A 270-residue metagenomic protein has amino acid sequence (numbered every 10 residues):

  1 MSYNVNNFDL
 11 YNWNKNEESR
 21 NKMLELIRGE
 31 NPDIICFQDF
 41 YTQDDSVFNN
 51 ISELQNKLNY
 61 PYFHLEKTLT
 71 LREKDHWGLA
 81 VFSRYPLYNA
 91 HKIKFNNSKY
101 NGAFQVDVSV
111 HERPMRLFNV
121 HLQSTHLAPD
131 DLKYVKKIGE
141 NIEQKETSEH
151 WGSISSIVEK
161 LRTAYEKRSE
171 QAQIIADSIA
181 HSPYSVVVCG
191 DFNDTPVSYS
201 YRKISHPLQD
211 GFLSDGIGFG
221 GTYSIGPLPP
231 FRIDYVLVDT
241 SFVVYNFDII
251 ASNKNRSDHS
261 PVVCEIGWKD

Functional and structural regions predicted by a protein language model:
M1, S83-N89, K99-Q144, S148-E149 (+2 more regions): Beta-strand-turn-beta hairpins that frame and shape the catalytic cleft of phosphate-ester-processing enzymes
M1-V106, V110: Membrane-embedded segments
S2-R20, T42-Q43, H126-A164: Acidic/histidine-rich helix-loop elements that form or flank divalent-metal/phosphate-binding sites at the catalytic
S2-V5, S19, M23-F48, V106 (+5 more regions): Active-site beta-strand/loop signature of hydrolases that rely on acidic residues for catalysis
N6-F8, T42, T70, Y85-L87 (+5 more regions): Short, solvent-exposed loop/turn segments at secondary-structure junctions
N14-E17, N49-S52, L132-K133, Y201-S205 (+1 more regions): Short, glycine/charged-enriched secondary-structure capping and boundary segments
H76-G78, G102, R113, F231-I233 (+1 more regions): Residues that flank catalytic or metal-binding motifs in active/ligand-binding sites
K92, E166-V187, F192-D270: Metal-dependent phosphoester-hydrolase catalytic domains
